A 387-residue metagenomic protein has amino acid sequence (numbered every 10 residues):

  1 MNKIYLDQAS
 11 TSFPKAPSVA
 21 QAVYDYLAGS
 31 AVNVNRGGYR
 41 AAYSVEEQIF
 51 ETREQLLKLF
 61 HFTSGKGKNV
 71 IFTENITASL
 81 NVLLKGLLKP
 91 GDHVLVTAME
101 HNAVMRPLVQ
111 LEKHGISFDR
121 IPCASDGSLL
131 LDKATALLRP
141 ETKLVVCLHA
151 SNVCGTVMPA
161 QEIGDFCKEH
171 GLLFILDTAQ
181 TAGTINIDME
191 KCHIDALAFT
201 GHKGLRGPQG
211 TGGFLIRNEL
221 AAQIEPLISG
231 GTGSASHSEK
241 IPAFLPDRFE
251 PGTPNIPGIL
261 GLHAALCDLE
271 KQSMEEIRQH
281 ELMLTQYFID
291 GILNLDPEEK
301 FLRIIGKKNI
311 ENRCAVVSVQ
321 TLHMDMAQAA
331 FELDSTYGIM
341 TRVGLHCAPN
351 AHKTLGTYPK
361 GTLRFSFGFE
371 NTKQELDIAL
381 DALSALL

Functional and structural regions predicted by a protein language model:
M1-L387: Pyridoxal 5′-phosphate
